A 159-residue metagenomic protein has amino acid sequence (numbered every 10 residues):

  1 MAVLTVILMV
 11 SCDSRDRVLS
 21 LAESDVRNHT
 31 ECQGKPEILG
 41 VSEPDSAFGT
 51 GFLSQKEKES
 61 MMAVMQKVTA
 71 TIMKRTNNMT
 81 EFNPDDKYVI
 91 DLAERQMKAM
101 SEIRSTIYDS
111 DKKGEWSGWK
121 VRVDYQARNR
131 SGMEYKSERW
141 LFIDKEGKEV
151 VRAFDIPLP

Functional and structural regions predicted by a protein language model:
M1-V10: Sec-dependent bacterial lipoprotein signal peptides
C12-P159: Cystatin/cathelin-like cysteine-protease inhibitor module
